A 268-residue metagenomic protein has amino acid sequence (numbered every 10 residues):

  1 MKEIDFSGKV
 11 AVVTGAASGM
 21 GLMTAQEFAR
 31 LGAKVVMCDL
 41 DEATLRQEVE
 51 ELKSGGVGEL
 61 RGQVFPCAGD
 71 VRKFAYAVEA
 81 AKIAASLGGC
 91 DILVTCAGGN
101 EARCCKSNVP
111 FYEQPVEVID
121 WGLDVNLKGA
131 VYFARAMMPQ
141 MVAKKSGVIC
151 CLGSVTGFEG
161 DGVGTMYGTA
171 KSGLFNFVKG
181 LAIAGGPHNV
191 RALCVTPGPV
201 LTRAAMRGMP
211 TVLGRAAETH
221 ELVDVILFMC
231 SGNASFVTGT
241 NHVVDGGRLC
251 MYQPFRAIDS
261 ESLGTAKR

Functional and structural regions predicted by a protein language model:
M1-E3, T238-R268: Short C-terminal tail/terminal secondary-structure segment of NAD(P)H-dependent dehydrogenase/reductase domains
I4-V36: Canonical Rossmann dinucleotide-binding motif of NAD(H)/NADP(H)-dependent dehydrogenases/reductases, specifically
V78, G99-D120, V163-M166, R256-A257: Conserved mid-core segment of classical short-chain dehydrogenase/reductases
Y112-V131, S146, C150, L174 (+1 more regions): Catalytic Tyr-X3-Lys loop
A134, A170, V178: Active-site helix of classical SDR
P139, I183-A184, S235: Alpha-helical segment proximal to the catalytic Tyr-Lys
S154: Residue(s) in the substrate-gating loop at a strand-loop-helix junction that position the organic substrate next
G186-R191, V237-G239: Short, small/polar-rich loop/turn modules that mediate ligand/substrate recognition or access, typified
